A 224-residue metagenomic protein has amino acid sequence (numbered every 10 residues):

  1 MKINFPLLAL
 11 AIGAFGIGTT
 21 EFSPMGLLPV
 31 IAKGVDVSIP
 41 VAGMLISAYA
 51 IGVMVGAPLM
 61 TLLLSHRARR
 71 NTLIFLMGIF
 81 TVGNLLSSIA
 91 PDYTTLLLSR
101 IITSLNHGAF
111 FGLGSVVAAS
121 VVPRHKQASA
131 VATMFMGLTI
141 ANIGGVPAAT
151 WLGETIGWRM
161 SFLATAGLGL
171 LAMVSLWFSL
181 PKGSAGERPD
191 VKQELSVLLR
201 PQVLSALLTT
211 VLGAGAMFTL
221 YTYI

Functional and structural regions predicted by a protein language model:
I12-I39, L220-I224: Extracytoplasmic
D36, A68, I89-T95: Helix-breaking motifs and short loop linkers at transmembrane-helix boundaries and internal kinks in secondary membrane
A57-A68: Helix-to-loop junctions at the C-terminal end of transmembrane segments in multipass secondary transporters
G83-L86, T94-T103: Paired small-residue
P91, T95, P123-F178: Helix-loop-helix hairpin linking two adjacent transmembrane segments in secondary transporters
S99-G137: Cytoplasmic helix-loop-helix junction between adjacent transmembrane helices in 12-TM secondary transporters
S179-T209: Juxtamembrane intracellular "pre-TM" segments in multi-pass secondary transporters
L204-I224: Extracytoplasmic gate region of multi-pass secondary transporters
